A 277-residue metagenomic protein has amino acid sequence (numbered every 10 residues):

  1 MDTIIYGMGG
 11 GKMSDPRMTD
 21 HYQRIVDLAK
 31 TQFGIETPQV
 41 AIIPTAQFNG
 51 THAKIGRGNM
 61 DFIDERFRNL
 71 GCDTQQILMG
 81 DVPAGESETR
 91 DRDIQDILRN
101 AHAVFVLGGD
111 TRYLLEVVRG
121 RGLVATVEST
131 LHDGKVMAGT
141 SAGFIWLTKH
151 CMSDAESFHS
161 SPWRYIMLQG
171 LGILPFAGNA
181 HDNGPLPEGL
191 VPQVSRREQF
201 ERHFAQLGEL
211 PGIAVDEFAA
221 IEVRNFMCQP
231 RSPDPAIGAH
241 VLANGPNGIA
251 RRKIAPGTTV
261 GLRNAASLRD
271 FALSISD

Functional and structural regions predicted by a protein language model:
M1-I35, A46-Q47, T51-D61, E65-F67 (+2 more regions): C-terminal and late-domain segments of enzyme folds
G11, G109-R112, G143, N183: Short glycine-rich anion-binding loops that position phosphate/pyrophosphate groups of nucleotides and phosphorylated
L28, D96-N100, R121-G134: Catalytic-core regions built around general acid/base machinery
P38, H102, P175: Conserved acidic residues
Q47-Y113: Portal/gating segments that form or line small-molecule/metal binding sites
F105-G108, L131-H150: Catalytic nucleophile loop
T111-R121, G189: Glycine/threonine-rich flexible loop motifs
